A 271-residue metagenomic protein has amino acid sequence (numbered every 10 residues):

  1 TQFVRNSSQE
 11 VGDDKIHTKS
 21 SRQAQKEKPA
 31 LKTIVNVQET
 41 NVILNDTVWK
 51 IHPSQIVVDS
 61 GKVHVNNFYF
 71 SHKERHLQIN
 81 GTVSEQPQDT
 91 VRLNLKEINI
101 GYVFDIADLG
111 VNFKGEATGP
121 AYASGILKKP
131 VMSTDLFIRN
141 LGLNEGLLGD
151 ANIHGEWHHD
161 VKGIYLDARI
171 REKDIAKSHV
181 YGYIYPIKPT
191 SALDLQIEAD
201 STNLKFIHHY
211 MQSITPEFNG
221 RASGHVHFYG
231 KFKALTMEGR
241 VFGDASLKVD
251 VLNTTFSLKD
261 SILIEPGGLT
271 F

Functional and structural regions predicted by a protein language model:
T1-F271: Interface amphipathic segments
